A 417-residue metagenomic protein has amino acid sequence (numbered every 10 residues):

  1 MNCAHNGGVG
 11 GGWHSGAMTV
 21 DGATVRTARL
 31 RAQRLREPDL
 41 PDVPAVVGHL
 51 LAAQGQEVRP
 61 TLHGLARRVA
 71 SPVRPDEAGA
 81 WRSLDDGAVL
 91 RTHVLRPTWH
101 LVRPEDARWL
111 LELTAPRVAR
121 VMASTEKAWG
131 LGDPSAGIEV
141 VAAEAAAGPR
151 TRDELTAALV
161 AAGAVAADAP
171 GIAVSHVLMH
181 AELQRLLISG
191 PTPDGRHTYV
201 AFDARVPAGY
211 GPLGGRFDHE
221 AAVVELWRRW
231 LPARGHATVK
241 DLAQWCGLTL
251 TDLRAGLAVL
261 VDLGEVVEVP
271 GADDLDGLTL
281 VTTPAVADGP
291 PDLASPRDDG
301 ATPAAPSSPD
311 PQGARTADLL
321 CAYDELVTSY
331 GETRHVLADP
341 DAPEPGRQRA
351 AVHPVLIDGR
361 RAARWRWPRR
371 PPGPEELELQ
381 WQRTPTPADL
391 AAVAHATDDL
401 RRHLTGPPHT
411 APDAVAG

Functional and structural regions predicted by a protein language model:
G12-P170, A342, E376: Phosphate-backbone binding and catalysis cores of DNA-processing enzymes
D86-H93, L183-T192, D262-P270: A short, conserved structural fragment
R103-A107, P193-P212, D273-G300: Short, cationic-aromatic polyanion-contact patches
T114-V121, A204-L226, D292-P296, G300 (+1 more regions): Short, amphipathic alpha-helical interaction segments positioned at domain boundaries
G171-G256, L260: Loop-centered beta-sheet repeat module
G264-P340, G346: Non-catalytic regulatory appendages
D339-G417: Glycine-rich, small/acidic residue-mixed loop/short-helix segments
